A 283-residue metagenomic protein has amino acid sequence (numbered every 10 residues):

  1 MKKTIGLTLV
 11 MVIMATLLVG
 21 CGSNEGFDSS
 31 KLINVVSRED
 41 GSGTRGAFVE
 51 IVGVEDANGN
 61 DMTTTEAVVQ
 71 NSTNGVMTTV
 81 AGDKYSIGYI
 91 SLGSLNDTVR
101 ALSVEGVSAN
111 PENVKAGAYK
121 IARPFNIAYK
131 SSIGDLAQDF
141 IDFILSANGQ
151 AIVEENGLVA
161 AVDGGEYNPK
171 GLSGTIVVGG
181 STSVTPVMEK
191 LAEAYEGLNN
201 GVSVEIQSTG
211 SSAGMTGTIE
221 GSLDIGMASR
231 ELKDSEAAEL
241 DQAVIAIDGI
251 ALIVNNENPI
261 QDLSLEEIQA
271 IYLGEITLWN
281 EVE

Functional and structural regions predicted by a protein language model:
M1-L7: Positively charged n-region of N-terminal signal peptides that target proteins for export
M11-V12: Repetitive helical segments and hydrophobic/amphipathic motifs
T16-G20: C-terminal motif of bacterial Sec signal peptides marking the signal peptidase cleavage site
C21-E283: Exported/periplasmic ABC-transporter solute-binding proteins
